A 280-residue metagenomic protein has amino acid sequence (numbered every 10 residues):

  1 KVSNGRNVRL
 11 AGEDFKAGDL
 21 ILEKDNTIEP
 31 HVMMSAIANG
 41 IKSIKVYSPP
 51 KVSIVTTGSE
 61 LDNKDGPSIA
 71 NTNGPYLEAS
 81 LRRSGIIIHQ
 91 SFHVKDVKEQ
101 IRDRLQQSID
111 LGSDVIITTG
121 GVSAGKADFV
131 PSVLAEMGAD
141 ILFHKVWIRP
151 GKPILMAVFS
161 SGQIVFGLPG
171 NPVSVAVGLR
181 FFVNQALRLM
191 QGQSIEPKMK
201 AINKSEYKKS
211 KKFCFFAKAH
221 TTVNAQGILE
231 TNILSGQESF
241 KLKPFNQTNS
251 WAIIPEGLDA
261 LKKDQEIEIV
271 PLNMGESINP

Functional and structural regions predicted by a protein language model:
K1-H93, Q106-Q107, S235, P271-G275: Short, glycine/charged-enriched hinge/interface segments at domain edges or termini
D19-L20, I44, K51-S53, E60 (+6 more regions): Structural motif
E23, I54-T57, T118-T119, W147 (+1 more regions): Short beta-strand segments
M33-M34, K64-P67, I101-D103, D128-V130 (+1 more regions): Short acidic, glycine/serine/threonine-rich loops at helix termini
P67-G74, K95-I101, K145-I154: A general structural motif
P75-G138: N-terminal small/polar loop signature for handling phosphorylated ligands or for N-terminal nucleophile
V133-P280: Flexible glycine/proline-rich
